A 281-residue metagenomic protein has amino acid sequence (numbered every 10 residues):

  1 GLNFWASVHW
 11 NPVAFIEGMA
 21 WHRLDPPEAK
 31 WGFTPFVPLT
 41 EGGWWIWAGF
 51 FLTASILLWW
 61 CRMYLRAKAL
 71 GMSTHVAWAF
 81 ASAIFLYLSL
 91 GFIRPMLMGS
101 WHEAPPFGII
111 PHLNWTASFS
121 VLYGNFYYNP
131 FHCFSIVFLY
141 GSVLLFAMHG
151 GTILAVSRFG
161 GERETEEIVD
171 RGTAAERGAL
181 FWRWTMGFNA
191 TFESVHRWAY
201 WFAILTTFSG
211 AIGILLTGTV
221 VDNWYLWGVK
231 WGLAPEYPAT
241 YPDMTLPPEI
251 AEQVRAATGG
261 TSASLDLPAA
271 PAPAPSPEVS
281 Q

Functional and structural regions predicted by a protein language model:
G1, G71-A77, Y123-V137, A179-G210: Loop-to-transmembrane boundary segments
L2-S7, A77-M98, V137-L144, L205-I214: Hydrophobic alpha-helical membrane-insertion segments
H9-F36, R94-Y127, T165-W182, N223-P271 (+1 more regions): Membrane-interfacial helical/loop segments at transmembrane boundaries in membrane proteins
P12, C61-T74, F92-P105, Y140-E164 (+1 more regions): Juxtamembrane/interface segments at transmembrane-helix termini
P12-G32, L52-A79, A147-V195: Cytoplasmic membrane-interface regions of multi-pass membrane proteins
T34-F50, T116-L144, P247: Hydrophobic alpha-helical transmembrane segments
G49-L58, L205-A211: Hydrophobic core of alpha-helical transmembrane segments in multi-pass integral membrane proteins
T185-P242: Alpha-helical oligomerization segments
